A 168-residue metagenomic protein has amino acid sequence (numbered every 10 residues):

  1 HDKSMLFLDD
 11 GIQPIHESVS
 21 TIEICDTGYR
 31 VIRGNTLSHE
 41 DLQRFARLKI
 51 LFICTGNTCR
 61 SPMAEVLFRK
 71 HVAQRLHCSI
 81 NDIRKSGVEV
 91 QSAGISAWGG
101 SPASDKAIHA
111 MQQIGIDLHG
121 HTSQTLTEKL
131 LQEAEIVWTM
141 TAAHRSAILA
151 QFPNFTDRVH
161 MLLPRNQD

Functional and structural regions predicted by a protein language model:
H1, G28, I136, A142-D168: Phosphate-binding/catalytic loops
H1-L51: Active-site-adjacent structural elements in enzyme catalytic cores
L6, E89, D117, R158-H160: Conserved beta-strand segments of alpha/beta enzyme cores
D10, A93, H121, L162-P164: Conserved beta-strand termini and adjacent loop/short-helix elements that scaffold enzyme active sites in alpha/beta
D10-G11, P62, T141-A143: Short secondary-structure boundary segments
N35, G56, T141-A142: Helix N-cap/beta->alpha junction signal
D41, L67, S146-A150: Phosphate- and divalent-cation-binding pockets in alpha/beta enzyme and binding domains that engage nucleotide-derived
L48-E133: Conserved active-site segments centered on acidic
